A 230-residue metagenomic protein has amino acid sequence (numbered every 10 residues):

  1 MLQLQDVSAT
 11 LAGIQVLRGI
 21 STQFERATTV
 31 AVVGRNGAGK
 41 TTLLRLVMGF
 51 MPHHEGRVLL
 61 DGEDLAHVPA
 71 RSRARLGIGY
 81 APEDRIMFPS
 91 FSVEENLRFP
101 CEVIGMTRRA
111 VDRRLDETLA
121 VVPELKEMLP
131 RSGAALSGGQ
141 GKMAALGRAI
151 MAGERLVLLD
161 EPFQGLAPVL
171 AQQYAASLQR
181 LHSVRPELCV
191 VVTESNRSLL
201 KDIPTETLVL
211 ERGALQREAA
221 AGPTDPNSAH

Functional and structural regions predicted by a protein language model:
V33-R35: The feature captures the beta-strand-to-loop junction immediately N-terminal to the Walker
M48: Helix-to-loop junction immediately C-terminal to a conserved catalytic motif
G56-D64, L76, A110-L115, R217: Conserved ABC transporter NBD signature motif
F91-F99, L129: Short coil-to-helix segment of the ABC ATPase nucleotide-binding domain corresponding to the Q-loop/switch region
S132-L136: Conserved ABC ATPase signature
A149-I150: ABC ATPase C-loop
E161-P162: Walker B catalytic motif
